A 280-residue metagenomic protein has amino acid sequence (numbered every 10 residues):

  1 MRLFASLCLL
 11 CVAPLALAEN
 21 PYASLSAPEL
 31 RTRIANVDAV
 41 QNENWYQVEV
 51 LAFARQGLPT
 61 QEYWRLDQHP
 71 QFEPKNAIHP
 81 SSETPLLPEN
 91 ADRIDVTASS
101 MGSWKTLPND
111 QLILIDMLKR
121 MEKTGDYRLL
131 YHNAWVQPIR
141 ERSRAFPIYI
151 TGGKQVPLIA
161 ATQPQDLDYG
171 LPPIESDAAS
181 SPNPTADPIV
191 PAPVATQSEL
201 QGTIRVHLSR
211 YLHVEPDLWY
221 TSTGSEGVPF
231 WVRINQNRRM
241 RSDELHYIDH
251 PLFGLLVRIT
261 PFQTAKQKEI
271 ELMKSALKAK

Functional and structural regions predicted by a protein language model:
M1-F4: Positively charged n-region of N-terminal signal peptides that target proteins for export
C8-L10, V40, V206, Y247: Generic marker of residues within folded, mature protein domains
L9-A18: Hydrophobic h-region of N-terminal signal peptides that target proteins for export in Gram-negative bacteria
A18-V232: Extended, low-hydrophobicity segments enriched in charged/polar residues
E226-K280: Compact beta-sheet-dominated globular domain cores
